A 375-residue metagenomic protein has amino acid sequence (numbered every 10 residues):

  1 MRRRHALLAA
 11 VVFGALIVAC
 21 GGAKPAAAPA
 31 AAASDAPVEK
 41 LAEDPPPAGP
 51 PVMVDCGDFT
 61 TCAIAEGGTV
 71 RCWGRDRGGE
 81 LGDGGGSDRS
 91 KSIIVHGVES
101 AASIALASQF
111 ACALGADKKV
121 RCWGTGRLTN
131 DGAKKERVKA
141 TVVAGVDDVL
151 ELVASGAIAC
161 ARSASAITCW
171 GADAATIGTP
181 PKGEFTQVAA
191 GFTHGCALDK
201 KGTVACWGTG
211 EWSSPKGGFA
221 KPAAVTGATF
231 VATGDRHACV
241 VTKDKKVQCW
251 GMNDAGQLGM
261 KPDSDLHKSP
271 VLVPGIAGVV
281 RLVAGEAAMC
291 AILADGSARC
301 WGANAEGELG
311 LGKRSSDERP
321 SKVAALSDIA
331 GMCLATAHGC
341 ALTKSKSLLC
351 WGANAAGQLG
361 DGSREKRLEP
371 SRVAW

Functional and structural regions predicted by a protein language model:
M1-A19: Sec-dependent bacterial lipoprotein signal peptides
C20-A30: Bacterial lipoprotein signal-peptidase II cleavage site
K24, L41, R71-K91, R121-V142 (+6 more regions): Short glycine/serine- and acidic-residue-enriched loop/turn motifs that recur at repeat junctions
V38-G78, G86, W375: An edge-strand/N-cap motif at the start of beta-rich repeat modules
T60-A63, C72, F110-A113, C122 (+10 more regions): Conserved core positions of repeat-based scaffolds
V95-G97, V143-G145, T179-K182, P222-T226 (+2 more regions): Surface loop/turn motifs at the tips and blade-to-blade linkers of beta-strand repeat domains
A102-S103, V149-E151, F185-Q187, A228-F230 (+1 more regions): Repeated scaffold domains used in trafficking and secretory/extracellular systems, primarily beta-propellers
